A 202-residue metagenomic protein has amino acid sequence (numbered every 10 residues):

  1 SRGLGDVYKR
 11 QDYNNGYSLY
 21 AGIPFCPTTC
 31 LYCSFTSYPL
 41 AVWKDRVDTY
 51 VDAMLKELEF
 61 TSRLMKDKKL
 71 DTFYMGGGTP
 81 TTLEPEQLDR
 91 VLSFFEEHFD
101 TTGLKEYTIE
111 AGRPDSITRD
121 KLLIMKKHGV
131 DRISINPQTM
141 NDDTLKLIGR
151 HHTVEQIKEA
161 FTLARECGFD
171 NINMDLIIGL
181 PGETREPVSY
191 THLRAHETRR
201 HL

Functional and structural regions predicted by a protein language model:
G3, G22-C26, E84, T153 (+1 more regions): Alpha-helical hinge/cap motifs
G3-Q11, T191-T198: Conserved small/polar residues in nucleotide/adenosyl-binding loops
Q11-Y13, P24, D67, T101: Short, flexible hinge/linker loops that cap or flank conserved catalytic cores
G16-T49: Canonical Radical SAM [4Fe-4S] cluster-binding loop centered on the CxxxCxxC motif and its immediate flanking residues
Y38-A195: Conserved non-cysteine loop/helix-boundary elements of the Radical SAM core domain that shape
